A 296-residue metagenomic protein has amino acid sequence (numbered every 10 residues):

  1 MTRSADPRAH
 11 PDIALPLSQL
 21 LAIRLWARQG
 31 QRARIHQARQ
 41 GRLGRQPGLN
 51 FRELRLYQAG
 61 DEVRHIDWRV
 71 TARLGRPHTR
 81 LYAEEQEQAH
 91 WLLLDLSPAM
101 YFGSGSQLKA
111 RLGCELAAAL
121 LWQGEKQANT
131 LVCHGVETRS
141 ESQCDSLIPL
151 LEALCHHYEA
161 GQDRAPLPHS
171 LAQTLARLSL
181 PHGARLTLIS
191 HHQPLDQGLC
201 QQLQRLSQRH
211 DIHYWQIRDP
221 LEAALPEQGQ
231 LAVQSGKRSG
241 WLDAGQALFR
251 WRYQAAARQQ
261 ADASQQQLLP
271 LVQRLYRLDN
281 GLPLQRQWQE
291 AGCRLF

Functional and structural regions predicted by a protein language model:
T2-L43, L56-D61, V70, T79-L92 (+3 more regions): Exposed, interaction-prone extracellular/peripheral surfaces
R45-G48: Low-complexity, Lys/Gly-biased intrinsically disordered segments
N50, V70-A72: Contiguous, often N-terminal, cationic amphipathic patches that form binding interfaces
V63-H65: N-terminal juxtadomain amphipathic helix that follows a signal peptide/anchor or precedes a small N-terminal auxiliary
